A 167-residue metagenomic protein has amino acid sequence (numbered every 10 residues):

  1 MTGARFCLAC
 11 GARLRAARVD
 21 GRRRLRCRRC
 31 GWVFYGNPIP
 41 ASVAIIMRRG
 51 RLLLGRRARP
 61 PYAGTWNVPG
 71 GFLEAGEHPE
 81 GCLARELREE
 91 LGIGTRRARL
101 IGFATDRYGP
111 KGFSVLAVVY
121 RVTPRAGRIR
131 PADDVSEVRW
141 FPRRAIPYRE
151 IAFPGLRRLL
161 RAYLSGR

Functional and structural regions predicted by a protein language model:
M1-G3, R128-R167: Nudix hydrolase/Nudix homology domain
T2-V43: Acidic, metal-coordinating catalytic segment for phosphate/diphosphate chemistry, firing primarily on the Nudix
A9, R26, L53-L54, N67 (+2 more regions): Conserved beta-strand segments that form the floor/walls of ligand-binding pockets within enzyme and binding domains
A17-R18, G94-F103: A short coil-to-beta-strand element that immediately follows conserved catalytic motifs
P40-S42, G50, L116-V118, S136: Change "...and in nucleic-acid phosphodiester-cleaving endonucleases..." to "...and in nucleic-acid processing enzymes
I46-M47, L54, V122, W140: Conserved hydrophobic "DFG−1" position in protein kinase catalytic cores
M47-E89: Conserved Nudix-box catalytic region and its N-terminal flanking loop in Nudix hydrolases and closely related
A104-R128: Active-site-adjacent beta-strand/loop module that shapes the phosphate/pyrophosphate-binding cleft
